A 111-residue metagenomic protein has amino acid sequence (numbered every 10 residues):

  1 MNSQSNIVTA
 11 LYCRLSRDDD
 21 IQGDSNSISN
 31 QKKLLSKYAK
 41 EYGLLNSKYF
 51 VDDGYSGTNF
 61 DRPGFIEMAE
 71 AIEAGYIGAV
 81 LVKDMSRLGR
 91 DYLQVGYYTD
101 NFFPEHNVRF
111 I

Functional and structural regions predicted by a protein language model:
M1-I111: Short, structured surface patches at the beginning of a domain
